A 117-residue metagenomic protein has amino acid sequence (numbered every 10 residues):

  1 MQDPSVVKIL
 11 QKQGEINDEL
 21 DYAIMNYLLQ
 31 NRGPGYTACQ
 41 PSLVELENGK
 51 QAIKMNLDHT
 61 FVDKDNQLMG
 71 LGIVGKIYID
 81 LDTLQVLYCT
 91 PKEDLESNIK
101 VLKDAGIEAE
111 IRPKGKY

Functional and structural regions predicted by a protein language model:
M1-Y117: Long, terminal "pre-/pro-" and other extracytoplasmic accessory regions that lie outside the mature folded/catalytic
